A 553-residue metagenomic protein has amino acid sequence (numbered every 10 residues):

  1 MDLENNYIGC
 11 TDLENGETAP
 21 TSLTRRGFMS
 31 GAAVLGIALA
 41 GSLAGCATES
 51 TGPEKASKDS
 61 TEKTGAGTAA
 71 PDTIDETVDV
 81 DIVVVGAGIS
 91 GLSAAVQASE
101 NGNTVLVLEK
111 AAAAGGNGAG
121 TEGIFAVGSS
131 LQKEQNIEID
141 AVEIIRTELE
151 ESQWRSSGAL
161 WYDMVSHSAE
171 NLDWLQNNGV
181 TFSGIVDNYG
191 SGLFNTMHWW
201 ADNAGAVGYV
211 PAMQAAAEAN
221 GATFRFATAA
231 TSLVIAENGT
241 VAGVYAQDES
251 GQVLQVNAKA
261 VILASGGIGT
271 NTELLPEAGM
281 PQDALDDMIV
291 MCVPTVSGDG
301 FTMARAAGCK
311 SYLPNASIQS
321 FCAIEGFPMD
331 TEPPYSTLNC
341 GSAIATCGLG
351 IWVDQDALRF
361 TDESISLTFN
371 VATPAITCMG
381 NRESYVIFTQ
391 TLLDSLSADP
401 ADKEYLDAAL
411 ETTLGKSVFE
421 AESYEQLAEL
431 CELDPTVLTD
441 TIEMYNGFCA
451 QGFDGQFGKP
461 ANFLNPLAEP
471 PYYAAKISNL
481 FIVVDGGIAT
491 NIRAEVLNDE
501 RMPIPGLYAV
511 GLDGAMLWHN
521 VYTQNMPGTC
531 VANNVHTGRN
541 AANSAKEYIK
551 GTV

Functional and structural regions predicted by a protein language model:
D2, P20-S30, I37-T64: N-terminal twin-arginine translocation
D2-P20, G31-V34, A69-P71, K110-T223 (+4 more regions): Conserved N-terminal/central alpha/beta ligand/cofactor-binding core
E76-G88: Beta1/beta-strand and adjacent pyrophosphate-binding region of the FAD-binding site in flavoprotein oxidoreductases
V78-V80, G251-A260: Core beta-strand elements of the Rossmann-like FAD/NAD(P) dinucleotide-binding domain in flavoenzyme oxidoreductases
S166-L254, N271-L275, C322-G326, F448-E469: Conserved redox-cofactor binding core of oxidoreductases
N257-I324, N525-P527, V531-N540: Glycine-rich loop(s) and the adjacent beta-strand/alpha-helix scaffold that form part
F301-L433: An anion/pyrophosphate-binding glycine-rich loop and adjacent beta-alpha core in soluble alpha-beta enzymes
V437-V521: A glycine-rich dinucleotide-binding beta-alpha-beta segment and adjacent secondary-structure elements that constitute
